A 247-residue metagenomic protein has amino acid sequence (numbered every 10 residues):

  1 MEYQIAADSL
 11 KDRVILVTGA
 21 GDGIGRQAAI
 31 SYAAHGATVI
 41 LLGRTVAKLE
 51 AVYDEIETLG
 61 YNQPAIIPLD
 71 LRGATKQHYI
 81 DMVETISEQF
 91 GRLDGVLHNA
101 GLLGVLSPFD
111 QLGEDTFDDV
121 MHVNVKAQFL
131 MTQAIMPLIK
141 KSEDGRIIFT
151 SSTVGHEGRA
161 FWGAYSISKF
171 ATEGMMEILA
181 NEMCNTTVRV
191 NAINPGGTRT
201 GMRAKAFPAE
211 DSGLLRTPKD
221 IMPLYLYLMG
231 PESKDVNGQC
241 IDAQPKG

Functional and structural regions predicted by a protein language model:
G19-G23: Conserved glycine-rich cofactor-binding loop
A37-V52: Conserved glycine-rich Rossmann-like NAD(P)H-binding loop of the short-chain dehydrogenase/reductase
M82, S107-F109, G113-D118: Substrate-binding pocket helix/loop in short-chain dehydrogenase/reductase
T132, S168: Active-site helix of classical SDR
P137, A180-E182: Alpha-helical segment proximal to the catalytic Tyr-Lys
S152: Residue(s) in the substrate-gating loop at a strand-loop-helix junction that position the organic substrate next
N185, A192, T200, A209-G247: C-terminal helical subdomain
